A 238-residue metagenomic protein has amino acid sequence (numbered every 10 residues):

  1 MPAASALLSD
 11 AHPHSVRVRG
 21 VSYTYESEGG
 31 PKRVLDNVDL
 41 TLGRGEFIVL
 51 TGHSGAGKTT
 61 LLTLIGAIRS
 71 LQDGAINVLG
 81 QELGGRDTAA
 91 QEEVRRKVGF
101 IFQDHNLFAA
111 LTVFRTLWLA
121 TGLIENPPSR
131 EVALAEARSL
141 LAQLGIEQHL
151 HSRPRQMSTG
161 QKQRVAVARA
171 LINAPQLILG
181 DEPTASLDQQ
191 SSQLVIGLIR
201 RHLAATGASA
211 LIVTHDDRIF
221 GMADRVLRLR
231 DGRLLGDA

Functional and structural regions predicted by a protein language model:
K32, L83-G99: ABC ATPase NBD coupling module
G66: Helix-to-loop junction immediately C-terminal to a conserved catalytic motif
G74-G85: Conserved ABC transporter NBD signature motif
L111-A120: Short coil-to-helix segment of the ABC ATPase nucleotide-binding domain corresponding to the Q-loop/switch region
R153-M157, Q161: Conserved ABC ATPase signature
A174: Conserved catalytic motifs of ABC-family nucleotide-binding domains
I178-D181: Catalytic Walker B motif of ABC-type/P-loop ATPase nucleotide-binding domains
